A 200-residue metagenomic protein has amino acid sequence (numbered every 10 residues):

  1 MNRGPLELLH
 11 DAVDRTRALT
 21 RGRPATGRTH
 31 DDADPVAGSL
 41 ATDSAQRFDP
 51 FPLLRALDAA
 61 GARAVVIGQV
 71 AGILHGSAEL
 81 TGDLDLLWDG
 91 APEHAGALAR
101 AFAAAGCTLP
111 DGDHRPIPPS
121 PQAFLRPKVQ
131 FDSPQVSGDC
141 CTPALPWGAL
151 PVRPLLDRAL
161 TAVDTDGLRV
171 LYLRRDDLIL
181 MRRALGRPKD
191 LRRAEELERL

Functional and structural regions predicted by a protein language model:
M1-L200: Compositionally biased terminal segments of proteins
